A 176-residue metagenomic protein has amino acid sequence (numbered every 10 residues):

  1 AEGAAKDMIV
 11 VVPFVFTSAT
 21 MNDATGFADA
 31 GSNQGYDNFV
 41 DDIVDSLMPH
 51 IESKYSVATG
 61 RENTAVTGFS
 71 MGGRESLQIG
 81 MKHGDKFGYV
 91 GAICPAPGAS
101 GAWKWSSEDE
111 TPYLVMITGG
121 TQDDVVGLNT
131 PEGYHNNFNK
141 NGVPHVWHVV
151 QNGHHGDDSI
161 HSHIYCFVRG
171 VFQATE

Functional and structural regions predicted by a protein language model:
A1-E176: Non-catalytic cap/lid and distal C-terminal segments of serine-dependent acyl enzymes
